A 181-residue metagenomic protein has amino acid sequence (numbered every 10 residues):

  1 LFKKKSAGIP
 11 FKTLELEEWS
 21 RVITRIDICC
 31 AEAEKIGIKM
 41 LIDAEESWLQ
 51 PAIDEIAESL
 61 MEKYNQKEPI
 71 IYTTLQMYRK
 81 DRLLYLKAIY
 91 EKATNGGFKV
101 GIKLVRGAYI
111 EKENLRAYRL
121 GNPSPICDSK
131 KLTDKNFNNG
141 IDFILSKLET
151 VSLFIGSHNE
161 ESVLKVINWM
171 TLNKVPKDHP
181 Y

Functional and structural regions predicted by a protein language model:
L1-Y181: Positively charged, amphipathic and often flexible ligand-engagement surfaces
